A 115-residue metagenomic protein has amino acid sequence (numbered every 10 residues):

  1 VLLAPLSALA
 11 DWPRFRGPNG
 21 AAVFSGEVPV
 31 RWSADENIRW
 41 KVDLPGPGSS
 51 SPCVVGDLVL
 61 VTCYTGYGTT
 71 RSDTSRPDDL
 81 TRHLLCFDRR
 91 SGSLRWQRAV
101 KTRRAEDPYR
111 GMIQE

Functional and structural regions predicted by a protein language model:
V1-L2: N-terminal export leaders
A8-E115: Noncatalytic, solvent-exposed loop/strand surfaces of beta-propeller-type extracellular/periplasmic domains
